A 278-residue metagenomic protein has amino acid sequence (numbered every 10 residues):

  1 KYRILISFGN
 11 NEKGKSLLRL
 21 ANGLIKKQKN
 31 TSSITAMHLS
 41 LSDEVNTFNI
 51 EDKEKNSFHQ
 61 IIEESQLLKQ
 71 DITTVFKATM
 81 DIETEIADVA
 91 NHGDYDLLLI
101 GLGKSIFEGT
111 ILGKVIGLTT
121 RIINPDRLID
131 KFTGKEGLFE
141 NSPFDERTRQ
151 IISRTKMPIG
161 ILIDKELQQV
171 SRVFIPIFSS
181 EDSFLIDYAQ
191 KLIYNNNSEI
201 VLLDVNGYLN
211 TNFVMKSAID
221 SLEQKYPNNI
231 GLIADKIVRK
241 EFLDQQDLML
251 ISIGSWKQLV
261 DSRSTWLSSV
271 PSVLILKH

Functional and structural regions predicted by a protein language model:
K1-F58, K69, D182-F184, I193-N197: Non-transmembrane accessory domains of multi-pass membrane transporters/channels
K1-G14, L102-L209, D220-H278: Intrinsically disordered or low-complexity boundary/linker segments at protein termini and domain junctions
L20, Q60, E85, R147 (+1 more regions): Well-ordered alpha-helical segments embedded in enzymatic catalytic cores
N30, A90, D94-Y95, E199 (+1 more regions): Short loop/turn motifs at secondary-structure junctions
I34-D43, T47-K104, G113-K114: Soluble catalytic regions of membrane-associated enzymes that act on cell-envelope and secretory-pathway components
D43, Y208-N212: Short, small-residue-enriched loops and turns at beta-alpha junctions that line or gate enzyme active sites
E51-I61, F144-T148, M215-I219: Amphipathic alpha-helical segments in well-structured domains
